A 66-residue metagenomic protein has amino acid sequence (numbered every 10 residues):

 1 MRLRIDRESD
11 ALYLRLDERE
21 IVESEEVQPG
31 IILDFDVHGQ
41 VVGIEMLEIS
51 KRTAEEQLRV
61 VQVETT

Functional and structural regions predicted by a protein language model:
M1-T66: Small, basic N-terminal interaction modules of short regulatory proteins
